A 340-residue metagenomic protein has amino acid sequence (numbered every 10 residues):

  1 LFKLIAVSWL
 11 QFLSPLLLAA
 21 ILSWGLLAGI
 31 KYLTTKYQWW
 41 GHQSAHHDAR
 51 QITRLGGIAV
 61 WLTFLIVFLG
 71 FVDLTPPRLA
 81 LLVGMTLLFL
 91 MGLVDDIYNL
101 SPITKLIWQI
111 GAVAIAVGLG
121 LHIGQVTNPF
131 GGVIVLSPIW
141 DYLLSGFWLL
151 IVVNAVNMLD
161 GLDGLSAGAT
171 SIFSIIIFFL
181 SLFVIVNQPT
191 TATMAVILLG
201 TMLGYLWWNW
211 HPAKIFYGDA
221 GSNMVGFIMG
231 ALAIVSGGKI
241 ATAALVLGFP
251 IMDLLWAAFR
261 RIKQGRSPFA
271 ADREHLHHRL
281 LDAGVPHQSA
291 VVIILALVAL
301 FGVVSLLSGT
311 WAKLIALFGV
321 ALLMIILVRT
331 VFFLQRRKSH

Functional and structural regions predicted by a protein language model:
F2-L254: "…together with the soluble PPM/PP2C metallo-phosphatase catalytic core" -> "…together with the soluble PPM/PP2C
A28-T53, W256-S289: Cytosolic, membrane-interface loops and tails of multi-pass inner-membrane proteins
G29-K36, W210, I262, V328-H340: Membrane-interface capping segments at transmembrane-helix boundaries
G56-G57, W61-V67, I293, G302-K313: Short, structured secondary-structure boundary patches
G131, Q264, L297-V298: Short amphipathic alpha-helical surface patches that mediate protein-protein
K214-I215, S236-A244, A258, F269-A271 (+2 more regions): Extended hydrophobic-aromatic, low-complexity segments
E274, D282-G309: Alpha-helical transmembrane segments of integral membrane proteins, especially multi-pass inner/plasma-membrane
K313-R329: Small-residue-rich transmembrane alpha-helices that serve as helix-helix interface/gating elements in multipass
